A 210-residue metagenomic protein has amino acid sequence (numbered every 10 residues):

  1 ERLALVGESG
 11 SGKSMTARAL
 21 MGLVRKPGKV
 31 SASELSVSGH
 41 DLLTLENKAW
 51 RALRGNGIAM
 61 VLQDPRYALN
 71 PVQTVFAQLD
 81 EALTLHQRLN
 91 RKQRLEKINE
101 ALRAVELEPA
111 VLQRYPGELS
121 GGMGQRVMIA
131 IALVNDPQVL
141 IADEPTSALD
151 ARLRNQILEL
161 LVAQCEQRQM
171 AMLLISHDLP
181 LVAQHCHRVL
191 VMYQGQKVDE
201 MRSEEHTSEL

Functional and structural regions predicted by a protein language model:
V24, K29, L42-A59, A77 (+3 more regions): ABC ATPase NBD coupling module
Q93-A110: Conserved ABC ATPase "signature" region
Y115-L119, M123: Conserved ABC ATPase signature
V134-Q138: A short, proline-enriched helix->beta-strand linker immediately N-terminal to the Walker B motif in ABC-type P-loop
N155-R168: Helical segment within the ABC ATPase nucleotide-binding domain
V182-Q184: A short, surface-exposed alpha-helical micro-motif characterized by mixed small hydrophobic and charged/polar residues
